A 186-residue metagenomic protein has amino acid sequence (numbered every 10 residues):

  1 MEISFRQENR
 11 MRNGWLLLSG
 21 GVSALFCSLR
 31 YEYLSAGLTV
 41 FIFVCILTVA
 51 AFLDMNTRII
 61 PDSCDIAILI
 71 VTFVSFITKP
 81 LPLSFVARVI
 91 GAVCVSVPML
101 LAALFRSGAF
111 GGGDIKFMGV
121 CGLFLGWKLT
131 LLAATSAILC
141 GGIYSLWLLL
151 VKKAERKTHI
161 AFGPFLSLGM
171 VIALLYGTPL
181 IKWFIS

Functional and structural regions predicted by a protein language model:
M1-S186: A membrane-topology feature that recognizes alpha-helical transmembrane segments and their immediate juxtamembrane
